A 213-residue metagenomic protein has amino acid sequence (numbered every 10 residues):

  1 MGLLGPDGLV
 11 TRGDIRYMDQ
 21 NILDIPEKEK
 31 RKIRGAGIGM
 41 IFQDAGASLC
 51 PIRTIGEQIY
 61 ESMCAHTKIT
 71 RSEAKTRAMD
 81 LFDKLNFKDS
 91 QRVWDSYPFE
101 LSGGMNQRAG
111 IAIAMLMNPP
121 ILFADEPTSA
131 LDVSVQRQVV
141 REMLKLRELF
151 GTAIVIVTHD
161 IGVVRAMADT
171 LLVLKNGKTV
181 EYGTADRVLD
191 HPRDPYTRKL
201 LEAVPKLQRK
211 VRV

Functional and structural regions predicted by a protein language model:
L9-N21: Conserved ABC transporter NBD signature motif
L116-P120: A short, proline-enriched helix->beta-strand linker immediately N-terminal to the Walker B motif in ABC-type P-loop
L122-D125: Catalytic Walker B motif of ABC-type/P-loop ATPase nucleotide-binding domains
R137-F150, G162: Helical segment within the ABC ATPase nucleotide-binding domain
V164-A166: A short, surface-exposed alpha-helical micro-motif characterized by mixed small hydrophobic and charged/polar residues
Y182-G183, H191: ABC ATPase "signature
